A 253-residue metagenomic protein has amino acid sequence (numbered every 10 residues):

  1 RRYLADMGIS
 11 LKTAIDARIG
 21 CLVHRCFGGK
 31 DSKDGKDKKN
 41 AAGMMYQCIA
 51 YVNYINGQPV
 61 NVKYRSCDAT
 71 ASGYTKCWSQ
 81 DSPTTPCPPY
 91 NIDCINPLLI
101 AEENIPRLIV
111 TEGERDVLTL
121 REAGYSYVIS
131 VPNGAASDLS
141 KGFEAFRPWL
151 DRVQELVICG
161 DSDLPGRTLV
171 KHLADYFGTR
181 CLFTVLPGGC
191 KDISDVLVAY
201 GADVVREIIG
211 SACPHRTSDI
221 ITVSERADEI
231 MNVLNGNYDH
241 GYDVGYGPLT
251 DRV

Functional and structural regions predicted by a protein language model:
R1-C48, T168-E229: Short, small/acidic-rich helices and loops at N termini and domain boundaries of DNA replication/processing enzymes
R25-Q154: Phosphate-handling DNA/RNA-contact segment within nucleic-acid enzymes
L108-V110, V153-P165, V185: Acidic beta-strand-to-loop metal/phosphate-binding motif
E112-R115, A145, T168, H172 (+2 more regions): Generic recognition of stable, solvent-exposed alpha-helical segments in well-folded globular domains
R115, A135-D138, G160-V170: Acidic, metal-coordinating catalytic cores used for nucleic-acid/nucleotide bond scission and strand-transfer chemistry
L120, I158, L249: Conserved RecA-like P-loop NTPase ATPase core
V128-S130, V157, C181-T184: Short hydrophobic alpha-helical runs that function as membrane-insertion/retention elements
S218-V253: The Walker A/P-loop phosphate-binding site
